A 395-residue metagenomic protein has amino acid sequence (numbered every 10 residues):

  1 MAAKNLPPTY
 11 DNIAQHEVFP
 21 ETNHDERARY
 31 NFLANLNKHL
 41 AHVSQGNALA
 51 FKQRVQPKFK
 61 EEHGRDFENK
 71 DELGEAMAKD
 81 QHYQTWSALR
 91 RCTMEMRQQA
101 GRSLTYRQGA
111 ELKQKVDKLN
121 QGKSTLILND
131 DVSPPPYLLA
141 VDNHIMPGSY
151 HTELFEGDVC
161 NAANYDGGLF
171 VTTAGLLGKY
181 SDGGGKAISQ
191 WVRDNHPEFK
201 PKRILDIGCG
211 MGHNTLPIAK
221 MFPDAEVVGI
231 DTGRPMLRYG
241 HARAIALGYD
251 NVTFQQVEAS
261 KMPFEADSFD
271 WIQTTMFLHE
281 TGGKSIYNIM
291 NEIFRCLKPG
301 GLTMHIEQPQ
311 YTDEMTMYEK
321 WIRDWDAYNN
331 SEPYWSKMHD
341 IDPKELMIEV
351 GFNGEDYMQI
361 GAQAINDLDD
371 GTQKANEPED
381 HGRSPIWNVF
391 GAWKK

Functional and structural regions predicted by a protein language model:
I13-V18, D25, E62-G157: N-terminal auxiliary segments of SAM/dcSAM-dependent transferases
N164, G178-K200: Conserved alpha-helix/loop element of class I SAM-dependent methyltransferases that forms part of the SAM/SAH-binding
K200-G210: Conserved class I S-adenosyl-L-methionine
L205, T215-K261: Class I SAM-dependent methyltransferase SAM/SAH-binding core
S260-I272: A short acidic, Gly/Pro-enriched loop at the edge of an enzyme's catalytic core that lines a small-molecule cofactor
Y287-P299: A short glycine-rich, Lys/Arg-flanked "PGG" loop and its adjoining helix->strand segment in the class I
M304-D369: C-terminal alpha-helical "lid/dimerization" subdomain adjacent to the S-adenosyl-L-methionine
V350-Q359, Q363-K395: Core SAM-dependent methyltransferase catalytic element
